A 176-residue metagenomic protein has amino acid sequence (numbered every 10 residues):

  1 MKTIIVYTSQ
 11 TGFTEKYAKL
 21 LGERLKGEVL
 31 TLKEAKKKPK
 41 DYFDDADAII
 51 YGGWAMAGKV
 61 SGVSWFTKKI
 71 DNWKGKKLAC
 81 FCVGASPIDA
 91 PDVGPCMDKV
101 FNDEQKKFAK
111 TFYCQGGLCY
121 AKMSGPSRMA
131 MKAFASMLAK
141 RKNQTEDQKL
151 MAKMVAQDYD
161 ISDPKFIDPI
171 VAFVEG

Functional and structural regions predicted by a protein language model:
M1-G75, D168-G176: N-terminal beta1-alpha1-beta2 submodule of the flavodoxin-like/Rossmannoid cofactor-binding fold
E28, G58-G176: FMN-binding flavodoxin-like domain, especially the glycine-rich phosphate-binding loop
